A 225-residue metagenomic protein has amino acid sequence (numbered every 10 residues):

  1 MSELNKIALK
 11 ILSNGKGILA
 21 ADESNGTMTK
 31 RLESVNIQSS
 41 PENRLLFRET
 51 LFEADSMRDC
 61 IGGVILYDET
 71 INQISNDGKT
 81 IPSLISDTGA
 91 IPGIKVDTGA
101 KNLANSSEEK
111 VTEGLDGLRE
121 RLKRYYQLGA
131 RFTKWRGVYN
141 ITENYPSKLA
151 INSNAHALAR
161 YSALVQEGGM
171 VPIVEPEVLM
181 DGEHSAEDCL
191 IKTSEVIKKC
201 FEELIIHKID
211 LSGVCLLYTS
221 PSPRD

Functional and structural regions predicted by a protein language model:
M1-L128, Y139-I141: Alpha/beta catalytic barrel-like cores
S39, K110-G117, P146-A157, H184-V196: Alpha-helix N-cap and loop-to-helix initiation/capping positions
S40, W135, V174, L216: Conserved, mostly hydrophobic/aromatic
T70-N72, G137-K148, D181-E183: Glycine-rich, proline-tolerant flexible connector loops at the mouths of alpha/beta enzymes
G93-K95, T133-V138, V214-C215: Non-cysteine beta-strand/loop elements that form the S-adenosyl-L-methionine
L115-F132, Y139, K148-Q166: Metal-dependent enolase-superfamily TIM-barrel catalytic cores that perform enediolate-based chemistry
K123-L128, Y161, E167-G168, I191-S212: Alpha/beta enzyme core
Y218-D225: Conserved small/polar residues in nucleotide/adenosyl-binding loops
